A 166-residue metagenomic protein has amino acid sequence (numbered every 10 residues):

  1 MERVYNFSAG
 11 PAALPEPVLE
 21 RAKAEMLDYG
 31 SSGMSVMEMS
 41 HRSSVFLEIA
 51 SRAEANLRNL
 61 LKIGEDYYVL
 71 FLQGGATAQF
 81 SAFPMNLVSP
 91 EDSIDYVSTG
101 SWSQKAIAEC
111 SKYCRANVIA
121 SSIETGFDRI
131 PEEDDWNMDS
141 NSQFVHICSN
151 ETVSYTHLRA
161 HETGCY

Functional and structural regions predicted by a protein language model:
R3-R52: A glycine-/small-polar-enriched, mobile loop at the entrance of the PLP active site in fold-type I
A12-A13, A76-Q79, G100-S103, T152: Gly/Ser/Thr-rich loops at beta-strand to alpha-helix junctions that form or flank small-molecule/cofactor-binding
A24-S31, A55, N59-I63, K112-R115 (+1 more regions): Generic secondary-structure signature for well-ordered alpha-helical cores
M34-Q79, N86, S101, E109: Conserved N-terminal alpha-helix of the aminotransferase class I/II PLP-enzyme fold
K62-G64, L87-S89, W136-S140: Solvent-exposed alpha-helices and their adjacent loops that cap or buttress functional pockets in soluble metabolic
V88-Q104: Conserved PLP-anchoring active-site segment centered on the Schiff-base-forming lysine
S111-V153: PLP-dependent aminotransferase-class I/II
T156-T163: Conserved small/polar residues in nucleotide/adenosyl-binding loops
